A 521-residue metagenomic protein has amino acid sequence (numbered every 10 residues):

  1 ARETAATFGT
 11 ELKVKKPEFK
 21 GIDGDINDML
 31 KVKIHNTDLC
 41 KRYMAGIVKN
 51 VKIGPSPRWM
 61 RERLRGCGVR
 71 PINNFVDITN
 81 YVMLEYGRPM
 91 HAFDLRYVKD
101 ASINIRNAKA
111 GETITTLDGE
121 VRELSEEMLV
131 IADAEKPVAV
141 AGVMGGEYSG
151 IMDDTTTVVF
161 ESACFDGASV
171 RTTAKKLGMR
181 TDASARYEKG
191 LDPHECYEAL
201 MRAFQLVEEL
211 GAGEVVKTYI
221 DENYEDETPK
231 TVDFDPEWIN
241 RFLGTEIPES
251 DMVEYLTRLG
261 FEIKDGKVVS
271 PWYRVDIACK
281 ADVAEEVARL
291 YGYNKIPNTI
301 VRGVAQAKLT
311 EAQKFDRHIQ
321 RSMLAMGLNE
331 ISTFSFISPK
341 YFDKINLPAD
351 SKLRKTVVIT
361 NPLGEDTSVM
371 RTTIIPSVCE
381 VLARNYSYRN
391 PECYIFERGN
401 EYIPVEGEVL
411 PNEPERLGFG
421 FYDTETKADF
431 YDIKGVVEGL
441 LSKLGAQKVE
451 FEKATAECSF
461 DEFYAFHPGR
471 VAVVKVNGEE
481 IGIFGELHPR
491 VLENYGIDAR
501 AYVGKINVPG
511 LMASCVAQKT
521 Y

Functional and structural regions predicted by a protein language model:
E3, V232-P391: Extended, well-folded interaction surfaces typified by the phenylalanyl-tRNA synthetase beta subunit core
T4-H35, G211-I239, L243-E246, V283: Terminal amphipathic helices with adjacent charged low-complexity linkers/tails
F8, L12-E112: Glycine/proline-enriched, intrinsically flexible loops and inter-domain linkers
D23-T37, K41, A203, D221-V232 (+2 more regions): Self-splicing inteins and homing endonuclease
D28-H35, D166-K176, V207, P248-L259 (+2 more regions): Structured alpha-helical segments in the cores of large, soluble enzyme domains
M29, V216, T231, E262 (+3 more regions): Acidic, glycine-rich low-complexity/disordered segments
K41-K49, D182-K189, E225-L243, G266-R274 (+5 more regions): Short, hydrophobic beta-strand segments
K52-N80, L95-V98, N104-N223, N329-Y521: TRNA-recognition modules of translation machinery and tRNA-sensing kinases, especially anticodon-binding
